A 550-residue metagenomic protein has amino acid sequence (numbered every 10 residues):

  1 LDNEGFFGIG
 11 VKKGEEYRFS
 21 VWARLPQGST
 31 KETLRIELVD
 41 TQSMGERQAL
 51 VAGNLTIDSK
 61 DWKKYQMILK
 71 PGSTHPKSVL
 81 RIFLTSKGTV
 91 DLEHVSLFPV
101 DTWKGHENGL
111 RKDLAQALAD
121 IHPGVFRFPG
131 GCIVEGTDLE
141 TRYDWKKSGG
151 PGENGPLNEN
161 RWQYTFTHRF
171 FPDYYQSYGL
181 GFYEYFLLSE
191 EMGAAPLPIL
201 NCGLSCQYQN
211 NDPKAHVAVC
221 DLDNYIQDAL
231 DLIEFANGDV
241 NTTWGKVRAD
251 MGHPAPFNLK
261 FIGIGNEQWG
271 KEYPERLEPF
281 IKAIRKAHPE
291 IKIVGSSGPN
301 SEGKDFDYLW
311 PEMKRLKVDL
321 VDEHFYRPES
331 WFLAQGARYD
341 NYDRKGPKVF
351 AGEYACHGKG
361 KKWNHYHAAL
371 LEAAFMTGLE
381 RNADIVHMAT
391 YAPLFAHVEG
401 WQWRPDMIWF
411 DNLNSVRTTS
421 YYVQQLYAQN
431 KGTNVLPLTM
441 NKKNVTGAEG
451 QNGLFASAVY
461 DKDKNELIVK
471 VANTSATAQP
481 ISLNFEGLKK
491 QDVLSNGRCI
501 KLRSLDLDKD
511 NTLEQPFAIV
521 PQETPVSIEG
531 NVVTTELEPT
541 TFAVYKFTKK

Functional and structural regions predicted by a protein language model:
L1-S177, A195-L197, N210-D223, L230 (+7 more regions): Extracellular and organelle-lumenal recognition/adhesion modules and their flexible linkers in secreted
V21, H122, S189, L232 (+6 more regions): Conserved, mostly hydrophobic/aromatic
W22-Q27, K70-G72, A428-Q429, A472-T474 (+1 more regions): Solvent-exposed strand-to-loop "edge" motifs in beta-rich extracellular domains
L69-G72, V79, T102, H106-P123 (+5 more regions): An active-site-proximal structural segment forming one wall of the substrate-binding cleft that immediately precedes
G124-P129, P196-L200, K260-I264, K292-G295 (+4 more regions): Structural recognition of the beta-strand scaffold that forms the well-ordered cores of secreted hydrolase catalytic
G203-Q207, G346-A458, N465: Aromatic/acidic polysaccharide-binding cleft in carbohydrate-active enzymes
D231, F235-K246, D250-R381: Active-site neighborhood of glycoside hydrolase catalytic domains
K443-E449, N473-K550: C-terminal beta-sandwich/jelly-roll accessory domains of carbohydrate-active enzymes
